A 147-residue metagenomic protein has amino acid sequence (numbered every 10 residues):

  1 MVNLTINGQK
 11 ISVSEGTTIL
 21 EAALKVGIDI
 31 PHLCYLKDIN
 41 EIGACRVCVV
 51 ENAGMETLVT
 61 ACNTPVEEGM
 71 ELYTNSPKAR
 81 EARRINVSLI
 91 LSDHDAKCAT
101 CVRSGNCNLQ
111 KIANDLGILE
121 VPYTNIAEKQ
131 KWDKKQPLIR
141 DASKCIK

Functional and structural regions predicted by a protein language model:
M1-Q9: Eukaryote-biased recognition of intrinsically disordered, low-complexity regulatory segments
G8-E68, P77-A82: N-terminal cofactor/phosphate-binding cores enriched in small/glycine residues, especially glycine-rich loops such as
R46-K147: Fe-S ferredoxin-like electron-transfer domains and their immediately adjacent linker/connector regions across
